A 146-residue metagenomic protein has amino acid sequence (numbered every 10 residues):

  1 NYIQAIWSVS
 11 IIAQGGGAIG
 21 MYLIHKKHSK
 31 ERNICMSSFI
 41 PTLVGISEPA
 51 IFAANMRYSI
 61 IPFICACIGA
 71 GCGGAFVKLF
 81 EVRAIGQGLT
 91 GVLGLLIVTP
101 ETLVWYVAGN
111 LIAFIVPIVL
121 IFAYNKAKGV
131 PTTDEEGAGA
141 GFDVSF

Functional and structural regions predicted by a protein language model:
Y2-L43, S47, A54: Membrane-embedded helical hairpins/re-entrant loop segments and their flanking transmembrane helices within multi-pass
M21, H28-S29, S37, S47-F146: Transmembrane alpha-helical segments and their short flanking loops that form helix-hairpins/helix-helix interfaces
